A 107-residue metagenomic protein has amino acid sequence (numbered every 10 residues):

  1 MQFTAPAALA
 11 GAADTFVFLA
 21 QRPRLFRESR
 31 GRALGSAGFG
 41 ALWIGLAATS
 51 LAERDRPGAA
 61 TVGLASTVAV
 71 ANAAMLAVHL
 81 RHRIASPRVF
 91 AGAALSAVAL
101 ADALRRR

Functional and structural regions predicted by a protein language model:
M1-R107: Short amphipathic, positively biased membrane-proximal segments that drive organelle/inner-membrane targeting
